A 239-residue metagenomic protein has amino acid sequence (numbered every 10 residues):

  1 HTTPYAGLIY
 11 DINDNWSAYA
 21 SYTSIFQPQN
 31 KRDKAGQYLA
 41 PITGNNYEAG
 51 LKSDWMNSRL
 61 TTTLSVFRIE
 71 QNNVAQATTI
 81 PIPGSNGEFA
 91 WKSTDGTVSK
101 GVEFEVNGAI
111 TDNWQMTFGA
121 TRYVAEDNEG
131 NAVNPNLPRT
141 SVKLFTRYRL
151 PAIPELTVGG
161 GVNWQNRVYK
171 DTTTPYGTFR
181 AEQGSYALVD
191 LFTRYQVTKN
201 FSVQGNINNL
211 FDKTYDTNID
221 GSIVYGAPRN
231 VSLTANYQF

Functional and structural regions predicted by a protein language model:
T2, T43-Y47, S58, V98-K100 (+3 more regions): Residues that define the transmembrane beta-barrel architecture of outer-membrane proteins
L8-I12, P41, L51-W55, G108-A109 (+4 more regions): Residue-level signature of outer-membrane beta-barrel architecture
N13, G44, M56-S58, S99 (+6 more regions): Outer-membrane beta-barrel channels and translocator barrels
N15-A18, N57-T62, N113-M116, I153-V158 (+3 more regions): Repeated loop/turn-to-beta-strand initiation elements of outer-membrane beta-barrel proteins
S17-S21, I42-V102, N107-A109, M116 (+2 more regions): Membrane-embedded beta-barrel scaffold of Gram-negative outer-membrane proteins
K31-L39, G87-S93, G101-E103, D127-N134 (+2 more regions): Extracellular loop and loop/strand-boundary signature of outer-membrane beta-barrel proteins
E70, W164-T173, L191-F239: C-terminal beta-signal and adjacent terminal beta-strands/loops of Gram-negative outer-membrane beta-barrel proteins
W91-T173, F211-T214, T234-N236: Gram-negative outer-membrane beta-barrel transporters
